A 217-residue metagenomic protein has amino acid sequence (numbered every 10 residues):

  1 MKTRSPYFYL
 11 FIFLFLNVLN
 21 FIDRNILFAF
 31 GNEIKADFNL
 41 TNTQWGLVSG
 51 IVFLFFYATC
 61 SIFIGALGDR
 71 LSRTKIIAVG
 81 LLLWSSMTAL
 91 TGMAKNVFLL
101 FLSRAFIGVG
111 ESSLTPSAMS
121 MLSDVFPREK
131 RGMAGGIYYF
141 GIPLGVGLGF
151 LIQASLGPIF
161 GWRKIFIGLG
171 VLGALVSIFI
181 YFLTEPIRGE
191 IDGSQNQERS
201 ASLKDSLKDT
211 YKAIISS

Functional and structural regions predicted by a protein language model:
K2, E190-S217: Juxtamembrane intracellular "pre-TM" segments in multi-pass secondary transporters
F21, N25, G92, G108-P116 (+1 more regions): Small-residue-rich segments within alpha-helical transmembrane domains of MFS-like 12-TM solute carriers
N25, L54-I62, V146-G147: Residue-level signature of mid-helix packing/kink "hotspots" within the transmembrane helices of 12-pass Major
F30-T59: Extracellular/periplasmic helix-loop-helix junction of adjacent transmembrane segments in MFS-like secondary
N39, S72, M93-L99, P127: Helix-breaking motifs and short loop linkers at transmembrane-helix boundaries and internal kinks in secondary membrane
T59-K95: Conserved MFS/SLC helix-loop-helix module at the cytosolic interface between two early adjacent transmembrane helices
S103-I142: Cytoplasmic helix-loop-helix junction between adjacent transmembrane helices in 12-TM secondary transporters
Y138-R188: Helix-loop-helix hairpin linking two adjacent transmembrane segments in secondary transporters
